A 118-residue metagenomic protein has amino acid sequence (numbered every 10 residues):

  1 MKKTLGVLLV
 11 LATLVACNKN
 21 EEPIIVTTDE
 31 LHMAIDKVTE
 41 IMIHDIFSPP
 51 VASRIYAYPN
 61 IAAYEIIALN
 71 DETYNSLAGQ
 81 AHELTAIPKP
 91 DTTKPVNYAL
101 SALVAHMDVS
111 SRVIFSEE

Functional and structural regions predicted by a protein language model:
K2-L8: Sec-dependent signal peptide recognition, specifically the positively charged N-region followed immediately by
T13-A16: C-terminal motif of bacterial Sec signal peptides marking the signal peptidase cleavage site
N18-E118: Acidic/polar surface patches and capping/hinge elements
